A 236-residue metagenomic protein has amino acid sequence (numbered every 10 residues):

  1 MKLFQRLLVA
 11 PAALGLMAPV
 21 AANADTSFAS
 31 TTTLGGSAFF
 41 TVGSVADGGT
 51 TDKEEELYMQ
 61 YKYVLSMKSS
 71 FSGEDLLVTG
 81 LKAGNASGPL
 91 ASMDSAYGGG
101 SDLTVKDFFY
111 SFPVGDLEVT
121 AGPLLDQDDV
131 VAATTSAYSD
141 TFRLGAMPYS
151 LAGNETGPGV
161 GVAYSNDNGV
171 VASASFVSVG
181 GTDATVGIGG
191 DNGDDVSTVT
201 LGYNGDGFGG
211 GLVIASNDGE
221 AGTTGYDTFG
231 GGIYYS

Functional and structural regions predicted by a protein language model:
K2-G122, F142-T182, G193-D206, A215 (+2 more regions): Beta-barrel outer-membrane channel/assembly domains of diderm bacteria
L103, Q127-D129: Short gly/pro/ser/thr-enriched loop/turn and capping motifs at secondary-structure boundaries
V131-T135: Outer-membrane beta-barrel and related beta-rich outer-membrane complex signature in Gram-negative bacteria
V186: Surface-exposed cleft-lining segments at the edges of enzyme active sites
G211-V213: Short, conserved beta-strand edge motifs with alternating hydrophobic and charged residues
